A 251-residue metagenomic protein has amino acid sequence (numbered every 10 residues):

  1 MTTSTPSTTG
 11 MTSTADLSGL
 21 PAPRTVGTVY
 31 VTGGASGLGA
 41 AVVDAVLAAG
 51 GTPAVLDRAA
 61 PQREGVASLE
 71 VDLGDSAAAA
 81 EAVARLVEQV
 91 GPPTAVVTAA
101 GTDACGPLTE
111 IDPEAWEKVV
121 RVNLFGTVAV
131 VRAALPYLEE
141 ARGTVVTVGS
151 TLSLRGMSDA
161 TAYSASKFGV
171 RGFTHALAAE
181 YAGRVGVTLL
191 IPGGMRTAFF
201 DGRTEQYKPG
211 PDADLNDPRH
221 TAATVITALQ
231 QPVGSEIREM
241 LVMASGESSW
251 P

Functional and structural regions predicted by a protein language model:
A35-S36: Conserved glycine-rich cofactor-binding loop
A99-A104: Conserved NAD(P)H cofactor-binding loop of Rossmann-fold oxidoreductase domains
P107-L108, A115-E117: Substrate-binding pocket helix/loop in short-chain dehydrogenase/reductase
V131, S166: Active-site helix of classical SDR
P136, A178-E180: Alpha-helical segment proximal to the catalytic Tyr-Lys
S150: Residue(s) in the substrate-gating loop at a strand-loop-helix junction that position the organic substrate next
L189-L190, P209-W250: C-terminal helical subdomain
